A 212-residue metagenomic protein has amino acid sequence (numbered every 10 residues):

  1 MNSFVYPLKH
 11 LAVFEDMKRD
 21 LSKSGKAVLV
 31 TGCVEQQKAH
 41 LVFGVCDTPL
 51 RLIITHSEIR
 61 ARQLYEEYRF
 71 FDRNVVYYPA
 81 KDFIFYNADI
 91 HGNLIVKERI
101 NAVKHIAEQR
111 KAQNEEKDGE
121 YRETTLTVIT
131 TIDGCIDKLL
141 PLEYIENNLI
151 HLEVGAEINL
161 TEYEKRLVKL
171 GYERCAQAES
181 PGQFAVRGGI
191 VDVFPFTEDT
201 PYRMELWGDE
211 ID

Functional and structural regions predicted by a protein language model:
M1-D212: ASCE RecA-like P-loop NTPase motor cores that couple ATP hydrolysis to mechanical translocation on nucleic acids
